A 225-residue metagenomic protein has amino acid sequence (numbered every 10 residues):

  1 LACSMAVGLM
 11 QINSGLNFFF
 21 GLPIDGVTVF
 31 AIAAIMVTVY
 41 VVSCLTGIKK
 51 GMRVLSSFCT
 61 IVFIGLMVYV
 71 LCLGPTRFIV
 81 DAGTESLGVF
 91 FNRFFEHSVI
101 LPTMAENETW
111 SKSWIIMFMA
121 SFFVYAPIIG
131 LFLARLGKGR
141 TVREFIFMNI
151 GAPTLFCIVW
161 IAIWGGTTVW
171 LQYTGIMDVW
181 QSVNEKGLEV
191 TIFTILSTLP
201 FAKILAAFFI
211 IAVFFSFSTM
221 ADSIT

Functional and structural regions predicted by a protein language model:
L1, F30-T38, V62-L73, N107-S113 (+1 more regions): Select transmembrane alpha-helical segments in multipass membrane proteins
L1-F18, V29-I32, V42, L71-G74 (+1 more regions): Transmembrane-helix bundle segments that line or gate the permeation/cavity pathway in multi-pass membrane proteins
C3, T46-C72, A82-N92, F147-P153: Membrane-interface loop-to-helix entry segments
C3-N13, P127-N149, K203-T225: Membrane-helix boundary/coupling elements in multi-pass transport proteins
S14-F19, M36-F58, G74, I129-V142: Membrane-water interface regions at transmembrane-helix termini and the short interhelical loops of multi-pass membrane
F20-T46, G65, M119-L131: Transmembrane alpha-helical segments of multi-pass small-molecule transport proteins
V70-R93, T154-K186: Extracellular/periplasmic helix-exit of transmembrane alpha-helices
N92-E108, G166-K203: Membrane-interface interhelical connector segments
